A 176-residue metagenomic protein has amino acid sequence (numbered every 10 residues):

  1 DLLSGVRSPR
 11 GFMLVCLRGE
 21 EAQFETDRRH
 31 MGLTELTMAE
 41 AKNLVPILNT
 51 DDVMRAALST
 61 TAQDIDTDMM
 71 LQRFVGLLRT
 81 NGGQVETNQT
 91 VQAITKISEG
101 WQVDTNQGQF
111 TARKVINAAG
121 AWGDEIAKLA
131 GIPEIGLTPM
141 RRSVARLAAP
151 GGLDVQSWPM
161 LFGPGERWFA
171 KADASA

Functional and structural regions predicted by a protein language model:
D1-I47, V53-R55, R167-F169: Dinucleotide-binding Rossmann-like beta1-alpha1 core, especially the glycine-rich loop that anchors the ADP
L3-S8, K114, A119-A176: Active-site substrate-recognition segment that forms the wall of the catalytic cavity or substrate channel
L14-C16, D104, R146-A148: Short, well-ordered beta-strand micro-motif
E21-A22, L71, W122-D124: Glycine-rich nucleotide phosphate-binding loop and flanking beta-alpha elements of Rossmann-like dinucleotide-binding
F24, K96, I126-K128: Short glycine-/acidic-enriched loop or helix-start segments at secondary-structure transitions that form or flank
M38-A39, D68, G120-A121: Alpha-helix N-cap/helix-start capping motif
I47-V53, T95-Q102, G152: A short, glycine/Asx- and small/polar-enriched loop/turn that sits immediately N-terminal to a beta-strand
S59-K114, A118: Helical element adjacent to the flavin cofactor pocket in flavoenzyme catalytic cores
